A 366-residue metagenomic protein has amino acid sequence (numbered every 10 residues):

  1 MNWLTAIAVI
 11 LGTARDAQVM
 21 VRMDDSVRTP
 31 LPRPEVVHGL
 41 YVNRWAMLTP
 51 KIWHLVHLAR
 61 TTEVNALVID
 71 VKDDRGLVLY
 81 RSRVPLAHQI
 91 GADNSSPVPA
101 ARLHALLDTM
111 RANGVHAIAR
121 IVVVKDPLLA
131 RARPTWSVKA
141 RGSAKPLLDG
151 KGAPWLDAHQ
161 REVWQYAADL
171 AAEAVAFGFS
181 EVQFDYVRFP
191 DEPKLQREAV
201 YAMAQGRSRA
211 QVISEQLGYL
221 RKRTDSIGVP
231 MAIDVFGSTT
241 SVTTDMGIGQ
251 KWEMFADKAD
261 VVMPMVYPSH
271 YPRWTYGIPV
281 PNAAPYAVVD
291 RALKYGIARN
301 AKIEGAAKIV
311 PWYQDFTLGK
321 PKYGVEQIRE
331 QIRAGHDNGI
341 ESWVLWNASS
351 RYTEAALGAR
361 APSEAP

Functional and structural regions predicted by a protein language model:
P30-N43, M47, D108, V124-A176: Active-site-adjacent "subsite" loops/lids of carbohydrate-active enzymes
H38-A46, V84-A100, G150-Q165, A202-Q211 (+2 more regions): The substrate-binding groove and active-site-proximal loops of carbohydrate-active enzymes, especially glycoside
Y41, H116-D126, Q183-F184, R209-I248 (+2 more regions): Aromatic-lined carbohydrate-recognition surfaces of secreted/lumenal glycan-active proteins
W53-L77, V175-E181, K258-V261, G335-W343: Catalytic domains of carbohydrate-active enzymes, especially glycoside hydrolases
T62-V98, D191-E198: Aromatic-lined carbohydrate-binding/catalytic grooves of carbohydrate-active enzymes
V64-V71, P99-L148, Q183-F184: Glycine-rich, aromatic-flanked loop segments that form ligand/cofactor-binding clefts across common enzyme folds
R83, P127-T135, F177-S208: Active-site-proximal loop/short-helix segments that contain or immediately flank catalytic acid/base residue(s)
A259-P272, N282-A365: Substrate-binding cleft of secreted/luminal carbohydrate-active enzymes
